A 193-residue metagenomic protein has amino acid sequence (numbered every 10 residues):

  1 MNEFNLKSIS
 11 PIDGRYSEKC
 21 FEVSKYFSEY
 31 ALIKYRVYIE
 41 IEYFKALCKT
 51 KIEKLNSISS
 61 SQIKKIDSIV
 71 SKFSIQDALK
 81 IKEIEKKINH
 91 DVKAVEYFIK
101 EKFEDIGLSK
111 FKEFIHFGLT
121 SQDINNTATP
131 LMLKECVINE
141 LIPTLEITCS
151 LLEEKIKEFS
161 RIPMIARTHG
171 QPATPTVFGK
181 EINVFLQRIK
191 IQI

Functional and structural regions predicted by a protein language model:
M1-I193: A helix-coil-helix interface module used to build multimeric assemblies and to scaffold catalytic/cofactor sites
